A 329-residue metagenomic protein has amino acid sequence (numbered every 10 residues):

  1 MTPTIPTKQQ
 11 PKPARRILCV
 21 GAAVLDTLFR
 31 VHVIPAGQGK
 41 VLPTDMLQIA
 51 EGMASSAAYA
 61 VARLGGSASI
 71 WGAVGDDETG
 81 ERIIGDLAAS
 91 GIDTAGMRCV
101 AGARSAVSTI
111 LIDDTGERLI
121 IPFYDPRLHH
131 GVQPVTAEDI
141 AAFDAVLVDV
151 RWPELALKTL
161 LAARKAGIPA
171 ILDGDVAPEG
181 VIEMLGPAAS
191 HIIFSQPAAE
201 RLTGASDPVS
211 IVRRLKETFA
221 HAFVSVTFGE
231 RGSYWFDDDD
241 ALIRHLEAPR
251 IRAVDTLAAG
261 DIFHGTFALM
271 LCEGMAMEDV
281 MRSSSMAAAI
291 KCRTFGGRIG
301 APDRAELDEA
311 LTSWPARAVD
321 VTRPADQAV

Functional and structural regions predicted by a protein language model:
M1-A73, E78-G85, A89, V321-V329: Glycine-rich phosphate/adenosyl-contacting loop at the front of the ribokinase-like
T2-I17, E179, V209-V329: Conserved phosphate-binding/catalytic region of the ribokinase-like
A62, R164, C272: Gly/Ala-rich phosphate-binding loop of Rossmann-like dinucleotide-binding domains, activating on the conserved
E78-S90, I110-L111, G116, M184: Active-site-proximal loop->helix
D86-G102: A glycine-rich helix N-cap at a beta->alpha junction
C99-V100, I110-A145, V150: Conserved phosphate-binding/catalytic loop of the ribokinase/pfkB sugar-kinase fold
A145-R214, R231-G232: Conserved beta-alpha-beta core of the PfkB/ribokinase-like small-molecule kinase fold
